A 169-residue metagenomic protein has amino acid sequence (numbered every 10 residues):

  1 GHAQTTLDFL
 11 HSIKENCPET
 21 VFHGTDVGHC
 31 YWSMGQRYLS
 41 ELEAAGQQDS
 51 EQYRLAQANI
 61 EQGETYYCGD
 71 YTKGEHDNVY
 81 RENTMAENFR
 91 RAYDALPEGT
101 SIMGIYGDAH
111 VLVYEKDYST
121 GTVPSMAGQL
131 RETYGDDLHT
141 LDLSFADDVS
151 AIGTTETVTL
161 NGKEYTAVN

Functional and structural regions predicted by a protein language model:
G1-N169: Compositional signal for N-terminal targeting/processing segments
